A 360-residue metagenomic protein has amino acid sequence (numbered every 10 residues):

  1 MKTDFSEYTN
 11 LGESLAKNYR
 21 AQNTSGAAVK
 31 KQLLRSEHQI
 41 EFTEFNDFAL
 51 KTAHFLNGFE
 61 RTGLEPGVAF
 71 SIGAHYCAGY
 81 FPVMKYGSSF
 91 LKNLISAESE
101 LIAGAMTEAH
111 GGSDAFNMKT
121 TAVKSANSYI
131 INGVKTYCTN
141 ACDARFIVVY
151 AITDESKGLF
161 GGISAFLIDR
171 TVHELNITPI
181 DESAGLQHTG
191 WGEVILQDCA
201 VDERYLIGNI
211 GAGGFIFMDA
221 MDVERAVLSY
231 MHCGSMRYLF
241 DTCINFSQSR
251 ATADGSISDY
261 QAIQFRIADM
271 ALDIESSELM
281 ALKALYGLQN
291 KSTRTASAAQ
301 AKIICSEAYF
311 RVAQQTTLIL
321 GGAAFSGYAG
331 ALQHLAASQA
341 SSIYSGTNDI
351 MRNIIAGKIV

Functional and structural regions predicted by a protein language model:
M1, L320-V360: Glycine-rich phosphate/cofactor-binding loops in nucleotide/flavin-utilizing enzymes
M1-H75, F81, L94, R311: Amphipathic, small/basic residue-rich leader segments at the start of a protein or domain
K2-L11, I177-E275, S341: Glycine-rich beta->alpha junctions and the first turn(s) of the following alpha-helix
A16-T24, A28, I244, Q248-G255 (+2 more regions): C-terminal helix-coil-helix/basic helical segment that borders enzyme active sites and/or dimer interfaces and provides
E98-T107: A short, Trp-centered hydrophobic/proline-enriched beta-strand micro-motif
G111, T136-A141, V223, V227 (+1 more regions): Glycine-rich phosphate/pyrophosphate-binding beta-alpha loops
T120-V123: A structural signal for short hydrophobic beta-strand segments in well-ordered beta-sheet cores
N132-I177: A short core secondary-structure module
